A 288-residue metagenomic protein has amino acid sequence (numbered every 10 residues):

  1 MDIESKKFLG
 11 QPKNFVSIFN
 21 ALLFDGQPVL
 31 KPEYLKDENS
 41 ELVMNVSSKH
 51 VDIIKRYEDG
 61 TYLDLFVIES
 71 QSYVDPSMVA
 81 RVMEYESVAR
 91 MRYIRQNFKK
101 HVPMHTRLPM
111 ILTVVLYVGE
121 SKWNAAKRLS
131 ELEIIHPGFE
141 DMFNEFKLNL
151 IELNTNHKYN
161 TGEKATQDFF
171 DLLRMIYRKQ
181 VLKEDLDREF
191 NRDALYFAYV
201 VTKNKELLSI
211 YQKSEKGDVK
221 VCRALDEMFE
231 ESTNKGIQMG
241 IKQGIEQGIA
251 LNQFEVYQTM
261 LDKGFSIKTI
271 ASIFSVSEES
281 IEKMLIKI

Functional and structural regions predicted by a protein language model:
M1-I288: Elongated, amphipathic alpha-helical interaction scaffolds
